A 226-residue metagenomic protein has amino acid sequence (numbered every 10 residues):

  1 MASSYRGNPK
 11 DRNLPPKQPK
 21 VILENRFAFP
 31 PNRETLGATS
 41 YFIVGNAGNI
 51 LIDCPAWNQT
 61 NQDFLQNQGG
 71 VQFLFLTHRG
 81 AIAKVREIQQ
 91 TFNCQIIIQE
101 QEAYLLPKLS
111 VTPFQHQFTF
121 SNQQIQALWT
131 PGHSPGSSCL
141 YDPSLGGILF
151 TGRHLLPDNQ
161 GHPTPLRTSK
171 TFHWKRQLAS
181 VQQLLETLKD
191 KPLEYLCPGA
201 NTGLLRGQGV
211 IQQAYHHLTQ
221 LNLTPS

Functional and structural regions predicted by a protein language model:
M1-I43: Short, compositionally biased "basic patch" segments
A2-P15, T35, N49-L51, Q126-W129 (+1 more regions): Metallo-beta-lactamase
V21-F27, I43-I50, F118-Q126, P143-I148: Beta-strand-turn-beta hairpins that frame and shape the catalytic cleft of phosphate-ester-processing enzymes
L36-V44, I52, A56-F64: Active-site-flanking structural segment that lines cofactor/substrate pockets
N46, P55, Q101, L155: Anionic group-transfer/hydrolysis microenvironments
A56-Q124, Q213-L221: Active-site HxH/HxHxD metal-binding segment of metal-dependent hydrolases
T77-I82, H133, G199-A200: Histidine-centered divalent metal-coordination motifs
